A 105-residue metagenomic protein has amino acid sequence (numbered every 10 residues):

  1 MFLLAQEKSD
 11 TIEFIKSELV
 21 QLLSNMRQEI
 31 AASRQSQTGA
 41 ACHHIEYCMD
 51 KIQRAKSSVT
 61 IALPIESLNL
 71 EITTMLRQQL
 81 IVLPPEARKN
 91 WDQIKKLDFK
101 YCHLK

Functional and structural regions predicted by a protein language model:
M1, E7, K51, N69-L70 (+1 more regions): Generic signature of intrinsically disordered, low-complexity, basic-rich segments and short cationic peptides
M1-A41, Q93-K105: Short terminal alpha-helical segments
Q6, A32, V59, Q78-I81: Generic amphipathic alpha-helical segments used as scaffolds and interaction surfaces in large, multi-domain proteins
L22-T74: Amphipathic alpha-helical interaction modules
E66-K105: Amphipathic alpha-helical binding modules
